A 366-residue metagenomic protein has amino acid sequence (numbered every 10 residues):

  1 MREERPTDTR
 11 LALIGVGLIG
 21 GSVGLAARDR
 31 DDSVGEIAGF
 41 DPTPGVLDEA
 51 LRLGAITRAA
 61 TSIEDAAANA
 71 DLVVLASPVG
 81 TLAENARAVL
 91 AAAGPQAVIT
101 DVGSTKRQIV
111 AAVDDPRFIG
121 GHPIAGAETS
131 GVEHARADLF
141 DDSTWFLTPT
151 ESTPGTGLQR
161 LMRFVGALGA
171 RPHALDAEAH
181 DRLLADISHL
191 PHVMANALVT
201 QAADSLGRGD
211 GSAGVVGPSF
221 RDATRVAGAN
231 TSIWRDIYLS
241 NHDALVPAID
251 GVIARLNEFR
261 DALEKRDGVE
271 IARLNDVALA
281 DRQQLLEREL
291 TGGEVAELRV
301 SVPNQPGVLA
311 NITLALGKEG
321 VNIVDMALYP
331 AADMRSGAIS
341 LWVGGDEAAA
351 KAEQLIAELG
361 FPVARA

Functional and structural regions predicted by a protein language model:
M1-S62, A67-A68, L72: NAD(P)+-binding Rossmann beta1-loop-alpha1 motif at the extreme N-terminus of oxidoreductases
P42, S77, V102-S104: Short beta->alpha hinge that forms the Motif I/post-I loop of the SAM-binding pocket
R58, I63-A93, A97-V98: Rossmann-like NAD(P)-binding element
N85-E133: Rossmann-like NAD(P)(H) cofactor-binding subdomain of soluble oxidoreductases
L139-G228: Internal alpha-helical scaffold of NAD(P)-dependent oxidoreductase catalytic cores
R208-A278: Interdomain hinge/lid region at the active-site interface of Rossmann-like NAD(P)-dependent oxidoreductases
D281-A366: A conserved regulatory-domain signal marking ACT and ACT-like small-molecule sensing domains and adjacent regulatory
